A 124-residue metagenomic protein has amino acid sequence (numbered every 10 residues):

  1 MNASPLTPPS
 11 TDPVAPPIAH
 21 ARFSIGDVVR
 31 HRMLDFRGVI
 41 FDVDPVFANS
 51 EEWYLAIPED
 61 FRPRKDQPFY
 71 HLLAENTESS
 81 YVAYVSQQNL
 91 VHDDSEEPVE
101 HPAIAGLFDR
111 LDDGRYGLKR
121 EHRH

Functional and structural regions predicted by a protein language model:
M1-V28, L34-R37, D44-F47, E121-H124: Mixed-charge, Lys/Arg-rich low-complexity intrinsically disordered regions
A3-L6, P63-H124: Intrinsically disordered, low-complexity, charged/polar segments
R32, F41, E75: Structured beta-strand/turn binding interfaces of compact recognition modules in eukaryotic regulators
F41-D42, E51: Short, glycine/acidic-enriched capping/hinge loops at junctions between secondary-structure elements
V43-D44, P98: Alpha-helical interaction segments
F47-A56: Short, solvent-exposed secondary-structure boundary/capping segments
I57-P63: Short proline/glycine-enriched turn/loop segments at secondary-structure junctions
